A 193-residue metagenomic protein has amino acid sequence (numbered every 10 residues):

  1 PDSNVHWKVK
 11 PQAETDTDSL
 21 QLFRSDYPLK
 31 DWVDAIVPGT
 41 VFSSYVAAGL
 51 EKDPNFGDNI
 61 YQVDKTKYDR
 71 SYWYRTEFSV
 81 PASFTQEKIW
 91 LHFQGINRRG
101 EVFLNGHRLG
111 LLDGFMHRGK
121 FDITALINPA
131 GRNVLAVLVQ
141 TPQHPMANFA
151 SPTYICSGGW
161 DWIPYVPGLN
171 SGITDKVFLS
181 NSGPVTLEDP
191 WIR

Functional and structural regions predicted by a protein language model:
P1-P11: Extracellular carbohydrate-recognition regions
S3, T17-S19, P54, N59: Coil residues (strongly favoring Ser/Thr
V5, K30-V33, D175, E188: A short, local hydrophobic-aromatic micro-motif
V9-K10, E14, Q21-L50: Predominantly extracellular/luminal regions of secreted and cell-surface proteins, especially disulfide-bonded
K10-E14, A48, D69-D189: Accessory beta-strand-rich segments of carbohydrate-active enzymes
S43-T66: Surface-exposed, low-complexity/disordered Ser/Thr/Gly/Pro/Asn-rich loops and linkers
W191-R193: Short beta-strand segments of immunoglobulin-like
